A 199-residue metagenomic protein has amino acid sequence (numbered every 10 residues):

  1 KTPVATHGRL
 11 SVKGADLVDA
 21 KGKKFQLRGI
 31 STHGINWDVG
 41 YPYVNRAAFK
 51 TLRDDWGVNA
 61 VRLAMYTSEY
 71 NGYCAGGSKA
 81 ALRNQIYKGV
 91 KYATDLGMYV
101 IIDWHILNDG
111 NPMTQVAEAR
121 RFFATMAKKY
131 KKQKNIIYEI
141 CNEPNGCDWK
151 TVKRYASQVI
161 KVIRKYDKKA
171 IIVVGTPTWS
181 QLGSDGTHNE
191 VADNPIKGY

Functional and structural regions predicted by a protein language model:
K1-A60, G76: N-terminal carbohydrate-binding accessory modules
S11, G34, Y41, V116 (+2 more regions): Extracellular glycoside hydrolase catalytic/binding regions
V12-D19, K24, G29-S31, I86-A93 (+3 more regions): Short, charge-rich amphipathic segments
K24-T32, N59-M65, Y99-D103, I136-I140 (+1 more regions): Structural recognition of the beta-strand scaffold that forms the well-ordered cores of secreted hydrolase catalytic
N36-W37, Y73-G76, I106-P112, N142-D148: Surface-exposed cleft-lining segments at the edges of enzyme active sites
P42-D109, V116-R121, T125, S157-D167: Aromatic-lined substrate-binding rim segments of carbohydrate-active enzymes
